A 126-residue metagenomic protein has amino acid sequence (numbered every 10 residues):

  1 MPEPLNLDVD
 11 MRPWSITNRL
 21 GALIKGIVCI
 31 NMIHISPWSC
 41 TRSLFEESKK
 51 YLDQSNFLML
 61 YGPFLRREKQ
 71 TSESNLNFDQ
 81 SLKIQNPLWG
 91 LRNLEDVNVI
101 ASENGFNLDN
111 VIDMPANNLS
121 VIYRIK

Functional and structural regions predicted by a protein language model:
M1-R19: S-adenosyl-L-methionine
T17-L23, D53: Glycine-rich phosphate-binding loop signature in dinucleotide/nucleotide-binding domains
I27-V28: A conserved beta-strand element that flanks and buttresses the S-adenosyl-L-methionine
I35-Y51: A short, conserved alpha-helix within the catalytic core of class I
L52-E68: Conserved beta-strand signature within the Rossmann-like core of class I S-adenosyl-L-methionine
L65-K69, E73, E103: S-adenosylmethionine
T71-E95: Conserved Class I S-adenosyl-L-methionine
N104-K126: Core SAM-dependent methyltransferase catalytic element
